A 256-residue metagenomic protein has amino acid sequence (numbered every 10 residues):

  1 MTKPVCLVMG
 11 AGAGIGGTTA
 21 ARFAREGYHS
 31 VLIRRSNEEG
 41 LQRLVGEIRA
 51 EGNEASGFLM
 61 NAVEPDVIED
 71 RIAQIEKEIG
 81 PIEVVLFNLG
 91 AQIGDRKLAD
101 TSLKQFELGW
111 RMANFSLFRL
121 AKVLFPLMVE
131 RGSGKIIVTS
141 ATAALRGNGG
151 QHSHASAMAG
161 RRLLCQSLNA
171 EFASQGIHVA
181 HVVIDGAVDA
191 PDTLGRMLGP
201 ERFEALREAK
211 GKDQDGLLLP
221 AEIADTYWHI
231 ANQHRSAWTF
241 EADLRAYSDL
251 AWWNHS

Functional and structural regions predicted by a protein language model:
G12-G14: Conserved glycine-rich cofactor-binding loop
Y28-R43: Conserved glycine-rich Rossmann-like NAD(P)H-binding loop of the short-chain dehydrogenase/reductase
I48-D66: Rossmann-fold cofactor-recognition segment
G90-E107, G150-S153: Conserved mid-core segment of classical short-chain dehydrogenase/reductases
A91, K135-R161, Q166, A170-A173 (+1 more regions): Catalytic loop of short-chain dehydrogenase/reductase
A99-F118, S133, I137, R161: Catalytic Tyr-X3-Lys loop
A121-K122, Q166: A short, exposed helix-loop element centered on a Lys and neighboring polar residues
S174-I177, H181-G186, G199-S256: C-terminal helical subdomain
